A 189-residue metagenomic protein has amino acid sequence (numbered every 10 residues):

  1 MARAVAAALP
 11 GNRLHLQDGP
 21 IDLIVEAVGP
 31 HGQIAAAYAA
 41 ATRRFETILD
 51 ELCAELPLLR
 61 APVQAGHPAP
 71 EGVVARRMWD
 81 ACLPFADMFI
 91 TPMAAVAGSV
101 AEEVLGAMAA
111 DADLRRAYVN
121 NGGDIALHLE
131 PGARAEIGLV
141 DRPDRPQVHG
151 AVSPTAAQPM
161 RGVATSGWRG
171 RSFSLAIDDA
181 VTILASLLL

Functional and structural regions predicted by a protein language model:
M1-Y38: N-terminal basic/disordered segments at the start of proteins
A2-V5, H31-N120, S186-L189: Alpha/propeptide regions of enzymes that mature by internal proteolysis
A8, N12-H15, G19, V74 (+2 more regions): Membrane-targeting and insertion segments and their boundary/processing signals
N121-L189: Conserved mixed alpha/beta catalytic, RNA-binding, or beta-rich assembly cores of soluble enzyme, regulatory
